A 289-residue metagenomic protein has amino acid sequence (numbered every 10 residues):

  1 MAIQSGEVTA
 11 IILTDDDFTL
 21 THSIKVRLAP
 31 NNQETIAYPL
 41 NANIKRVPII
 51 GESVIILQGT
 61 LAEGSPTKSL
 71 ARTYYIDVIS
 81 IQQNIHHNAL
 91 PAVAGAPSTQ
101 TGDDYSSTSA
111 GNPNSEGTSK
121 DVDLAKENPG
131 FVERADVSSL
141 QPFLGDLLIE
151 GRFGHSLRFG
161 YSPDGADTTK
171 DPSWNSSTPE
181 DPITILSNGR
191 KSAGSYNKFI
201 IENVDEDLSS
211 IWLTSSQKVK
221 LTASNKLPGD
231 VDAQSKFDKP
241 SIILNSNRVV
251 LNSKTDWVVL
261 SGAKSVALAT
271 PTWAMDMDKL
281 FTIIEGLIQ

Functional and structural regions predicted by a protein language model:
M1-F18: Structural detector for short beta-strands of small beta-barrel domains
I3, N32-T35, S156: Short, mixed charged/polar active-site loops that provide acid/base catalysis or chelate metal/phosphate cofactors
Q4, L20-I24, G145, N247: Envelope-exposed proteins and targeting segments
T9, Q33-E34, V132, Q234: A near-ubiquitous, low-amplitude feature marking generic local secondary-structure context
I11, A29, L57-G59: Acidic/polar N-terminal loop/beta-strand segments that form early-domain functional surfaces
L13-T35: OB-fold (S1/OB) nucleic-acid-binding surfaces
D16, K45-S53, Q58-Q289: Right-handed beta-helix
L28-P48: Beta-strand/loop nucleic-acid-binding surfaces
